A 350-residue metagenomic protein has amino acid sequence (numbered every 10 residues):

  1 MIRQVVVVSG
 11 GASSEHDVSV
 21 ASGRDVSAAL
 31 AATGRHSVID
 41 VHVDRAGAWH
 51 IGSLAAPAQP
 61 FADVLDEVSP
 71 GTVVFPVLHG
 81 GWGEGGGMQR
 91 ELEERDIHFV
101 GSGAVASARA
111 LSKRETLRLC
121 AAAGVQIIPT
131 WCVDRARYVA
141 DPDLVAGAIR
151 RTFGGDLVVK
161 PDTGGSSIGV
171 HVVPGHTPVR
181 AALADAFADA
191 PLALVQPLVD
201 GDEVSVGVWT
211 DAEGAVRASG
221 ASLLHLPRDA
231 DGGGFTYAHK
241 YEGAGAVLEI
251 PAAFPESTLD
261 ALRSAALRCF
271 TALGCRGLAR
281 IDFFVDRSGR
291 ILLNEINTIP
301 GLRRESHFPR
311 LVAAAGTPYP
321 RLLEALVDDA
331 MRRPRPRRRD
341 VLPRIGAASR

Functional and structural regions predicted by a protein language model:
M1-E115, D134-L144, D329, R333-R350: ATP-binding N-terminal substructure of ATP-dependent carboxylate-amine bond-forming enzymes
I2-S9, V68, R109-D202, A212-E213: Active-site nucleotide/adenylate-binding loops and adjacent lid/helix of ATP-dependent enzymes
A12, P255-R350: ATP-dependent carboxylate activation and anion-phosphoryl transfer catalytic cores that bind Mg-ATP to form
A31, E93, A121, F187 (+1 more regions): Anion (oxyanion) recognition and catalysis
V38, H98-F99, I127, L157 (+1 more regions): Hydrophobic beta-strand scaffold residues
S53-P57, R90-E93, G232-Y241, T298: Short, flexible, mixed-charge acidic loops at enzyme active sites
P174-S264, R287-L292: Phosphate-binding site of ATP-dependent enzymes
